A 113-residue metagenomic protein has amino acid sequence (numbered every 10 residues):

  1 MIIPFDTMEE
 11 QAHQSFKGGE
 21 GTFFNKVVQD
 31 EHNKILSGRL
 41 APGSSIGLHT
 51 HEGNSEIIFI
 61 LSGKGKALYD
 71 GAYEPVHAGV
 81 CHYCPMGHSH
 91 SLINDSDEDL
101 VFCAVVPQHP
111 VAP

Functional and structural regions predicted by a protein language model:
M1-K34, G47, P113: A short, N-terminal "cap"/entry segment at the start of jelly-roll beta-barrel domains of the cupin/DSBH fold
E31-N33, A41-S44, K64, Q108-V111: Short, charged/polar surface micro-motifs in flexible loops or helix N-caps
S37, I57, A72-P75: Short, surface-exposed secondary-structure edge patches
R39-A41, T50-A67: Short, conserved beta-strand element in jelly-roll/cupin
P42, G53, A72, H88-S89 (+1 more regions): A generic "binding-loop/recognition-motif" signal
S45-G47, K66, H82, M86-L92: Histidine-centered metal-chelating micro-motifs
A72-M86: Short acidic-glycine-tyrosine-enriched beta hairpin
M86-V111: Ligand-binding loop in jelly-roll beta-barrel domains
